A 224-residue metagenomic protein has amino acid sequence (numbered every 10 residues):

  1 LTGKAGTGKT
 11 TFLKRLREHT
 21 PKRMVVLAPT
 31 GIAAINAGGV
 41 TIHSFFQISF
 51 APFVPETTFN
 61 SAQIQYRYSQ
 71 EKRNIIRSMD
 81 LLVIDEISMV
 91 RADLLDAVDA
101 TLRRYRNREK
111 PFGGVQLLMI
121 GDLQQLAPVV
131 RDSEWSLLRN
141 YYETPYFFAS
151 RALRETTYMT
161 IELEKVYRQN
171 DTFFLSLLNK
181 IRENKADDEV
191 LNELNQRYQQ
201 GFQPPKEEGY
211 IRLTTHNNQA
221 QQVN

Functional and structural regions predicted by a protein language model:
L1-N224: Conserved ATP-binding/catalytic motifs of P-loop helicase motor domains
